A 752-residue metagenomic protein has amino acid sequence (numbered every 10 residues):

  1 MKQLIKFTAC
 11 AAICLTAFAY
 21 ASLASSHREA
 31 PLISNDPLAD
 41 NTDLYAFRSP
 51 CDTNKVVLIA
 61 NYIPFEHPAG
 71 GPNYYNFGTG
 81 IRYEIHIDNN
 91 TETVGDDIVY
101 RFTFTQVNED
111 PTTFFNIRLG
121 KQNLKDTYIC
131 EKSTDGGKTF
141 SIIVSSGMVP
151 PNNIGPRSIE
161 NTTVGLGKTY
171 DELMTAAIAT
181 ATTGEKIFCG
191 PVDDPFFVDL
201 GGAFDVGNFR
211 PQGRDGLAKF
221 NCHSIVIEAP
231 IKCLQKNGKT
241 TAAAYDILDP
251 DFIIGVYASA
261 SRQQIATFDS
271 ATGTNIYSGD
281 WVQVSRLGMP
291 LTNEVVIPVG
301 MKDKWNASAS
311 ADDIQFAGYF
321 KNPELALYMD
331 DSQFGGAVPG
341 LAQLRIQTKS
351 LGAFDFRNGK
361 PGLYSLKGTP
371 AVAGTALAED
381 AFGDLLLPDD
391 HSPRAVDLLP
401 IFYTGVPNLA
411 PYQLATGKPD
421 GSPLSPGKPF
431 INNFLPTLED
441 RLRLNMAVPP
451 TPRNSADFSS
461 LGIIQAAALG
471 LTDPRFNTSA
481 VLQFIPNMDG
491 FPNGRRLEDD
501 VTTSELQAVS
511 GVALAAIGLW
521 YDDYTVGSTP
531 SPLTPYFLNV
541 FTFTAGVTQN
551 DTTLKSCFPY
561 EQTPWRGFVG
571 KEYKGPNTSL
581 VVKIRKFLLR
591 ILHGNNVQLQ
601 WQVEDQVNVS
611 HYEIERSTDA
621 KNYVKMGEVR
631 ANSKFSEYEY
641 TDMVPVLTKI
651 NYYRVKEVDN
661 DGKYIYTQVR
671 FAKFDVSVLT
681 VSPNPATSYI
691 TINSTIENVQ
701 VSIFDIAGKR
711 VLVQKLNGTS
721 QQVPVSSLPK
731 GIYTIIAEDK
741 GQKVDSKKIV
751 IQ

Functional and structural regions predicted by a protein language model:
Q3, N660-S677, V713, K730-Q752: C-terminal tail/sorting-segment detector
L23-N577: Surface-exposed extracytoplasmic segments
N54-V56, N595-L599, S688-I690: Structural beta-strand segments of beta-rich domains
I85, Y612-I614, V701: Short beta-strand elements bearing conserved aromatic residues within extracellular beta-rich modules
N577-V678: Short, compositionally biased serine/threonine- and acidic-rich segments at solvent-exposed termini, linkers, or domain
Q606-V609, S694-V699: Short proline/glycine-enriched turn/loop motifs at strand-loop junctions of beta-rich domains
R630-Y653, T687, N717-G741: Short, surface-exposed loop/turn motifs with a glycine/proline- and acidic-biased composition
I703-V711, Y733: Short, glycine-anchored, charge-dense loop/turn motifs used at functional sites
